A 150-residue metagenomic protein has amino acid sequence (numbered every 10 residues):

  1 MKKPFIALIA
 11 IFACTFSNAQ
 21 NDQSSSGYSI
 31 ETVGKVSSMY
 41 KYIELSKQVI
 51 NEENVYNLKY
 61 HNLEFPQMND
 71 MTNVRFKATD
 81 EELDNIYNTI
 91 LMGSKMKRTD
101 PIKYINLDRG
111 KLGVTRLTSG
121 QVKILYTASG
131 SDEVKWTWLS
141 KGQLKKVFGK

Functional and structural regions predicted by a protein language model:
M1-Q23: Bacterial Sec-dependent N-terminal signal peptides
S17-K150: Positively charged, low-complexity terminal tracts and the immediately adjacent first secondary-structure elements
